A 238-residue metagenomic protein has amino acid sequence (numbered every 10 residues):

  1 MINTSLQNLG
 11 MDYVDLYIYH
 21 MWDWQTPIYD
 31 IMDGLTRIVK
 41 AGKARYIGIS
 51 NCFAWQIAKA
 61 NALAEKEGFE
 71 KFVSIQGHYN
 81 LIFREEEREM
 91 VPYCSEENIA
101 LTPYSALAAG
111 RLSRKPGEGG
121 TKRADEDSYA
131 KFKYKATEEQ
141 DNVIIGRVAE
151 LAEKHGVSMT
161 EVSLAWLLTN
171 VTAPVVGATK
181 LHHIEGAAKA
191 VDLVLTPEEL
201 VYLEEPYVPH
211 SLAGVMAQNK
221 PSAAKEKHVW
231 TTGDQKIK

Functional and structural regions predicted by a protein language model:
M1-E85, E89: Glycine/proline-rich, positively charged, aromatic-decorated active-site loop/lid region on the catalytic face
S5, V14, P27, I47 (+7 more regions): Conserved, mostly hydrophobic/aromatic
Q7, M11, Y19, T26-L35 (+9 more regions): A structure-centric feature marking long, well-folded core domains of fungal metabolic enzymes and membrane transporters
V39, A106, A136-L193: Conserved short secondary-structure transition element at the edge of the structured enzyme core that lines
F53, Y79-F83, S105-L112, W166 (+1 more regions): Glycine-rich beta-alpha junction loops
E70, Y93-L151, T169-T172, G214-K238: Glycine-rich, positively charged active-site loop/lid region within alpha/beta enzyme cores that binds and organizes
A178-N219: A contiguous, mid-protein "functional segment" used to position or interact with cofactors/ions or partner subunits
